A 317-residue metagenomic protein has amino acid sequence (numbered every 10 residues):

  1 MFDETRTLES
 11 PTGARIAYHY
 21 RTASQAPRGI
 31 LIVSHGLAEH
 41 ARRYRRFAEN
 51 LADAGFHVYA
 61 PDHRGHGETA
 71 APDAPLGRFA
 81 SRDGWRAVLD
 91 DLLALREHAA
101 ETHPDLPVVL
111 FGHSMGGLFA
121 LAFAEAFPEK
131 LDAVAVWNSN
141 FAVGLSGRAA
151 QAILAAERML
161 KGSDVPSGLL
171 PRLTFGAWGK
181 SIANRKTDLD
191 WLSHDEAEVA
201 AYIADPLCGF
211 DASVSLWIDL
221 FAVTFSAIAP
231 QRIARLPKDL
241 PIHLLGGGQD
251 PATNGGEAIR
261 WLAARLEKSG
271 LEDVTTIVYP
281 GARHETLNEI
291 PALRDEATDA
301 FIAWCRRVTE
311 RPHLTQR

Functional and structural regions predicted by a protein language model:
M1-A23: N-terminal cap/lid segment of alpha/beta-hydrolase-fold proteins
L31, H35-E39, S114, G248-Q249: Active-site glycine-rich loops that stabilize anionic/oxyanionic intermediates across multiple enzyme folds
A48-A74: Conserved alpha/beta-hydrolase
A80-A100: Alpha/beta-hydrolase active-site loop
H103-S114: Alpha/beta-hydrolase fold nucleophile elbow
A122-L207: Alpha/beta-hydrolase-fold enzymes
L244-G246: Short beta-strand/loop motif that positions the catalytic acidic residue of the alpha/beta-hydrolase fold
S269-R317: Catalytic active-site module of serine/aspartate enzymes centered on a nucleophile-bearing elbow/loop
